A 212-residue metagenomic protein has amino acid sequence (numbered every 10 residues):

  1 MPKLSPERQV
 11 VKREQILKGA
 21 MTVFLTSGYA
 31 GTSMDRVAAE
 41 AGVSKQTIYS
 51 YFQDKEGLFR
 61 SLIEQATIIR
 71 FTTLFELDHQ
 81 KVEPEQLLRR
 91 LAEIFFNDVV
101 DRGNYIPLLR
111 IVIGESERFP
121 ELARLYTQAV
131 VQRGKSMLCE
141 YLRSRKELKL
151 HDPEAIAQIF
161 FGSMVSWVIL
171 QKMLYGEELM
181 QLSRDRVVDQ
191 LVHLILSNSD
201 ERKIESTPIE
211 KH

Functional and structural regions predicted by a protein language model:
M1-S27, G31-V43, S50-G57: Basic, helix-initiating cap at the start of DNA-binding domains
M1-V11, E201-H212: N-terminal intrinsically disordered/low-complexity leader segments
K12, K55, A66-T67, L88-L91 (+6 more regions): Hydrophobic/aromatic residues within well-ordered alpha-helical segments
K18, E85-R110, G114, E154 (+3 more regions): Amphipathic alpha-helical segments that line or abut small-molecule/effector binding pockets and mediate allosteric
R60-A92, L138-E140, S144: Amphipathic alpha-helical linker/stalk segments
V100-Q128, I169-L174: Amphipathic alpha-helical segments used for helix-helix packing
D101, P120-E147, R186-D189: Amphipathic alpha-helical packing segments from all-alpha helical-bundle domains
R143-V192, I204-T207, H212: Hydrophobic/aromatic-rich alpha-helical bundle segments in the mid-to-C-terminal region
